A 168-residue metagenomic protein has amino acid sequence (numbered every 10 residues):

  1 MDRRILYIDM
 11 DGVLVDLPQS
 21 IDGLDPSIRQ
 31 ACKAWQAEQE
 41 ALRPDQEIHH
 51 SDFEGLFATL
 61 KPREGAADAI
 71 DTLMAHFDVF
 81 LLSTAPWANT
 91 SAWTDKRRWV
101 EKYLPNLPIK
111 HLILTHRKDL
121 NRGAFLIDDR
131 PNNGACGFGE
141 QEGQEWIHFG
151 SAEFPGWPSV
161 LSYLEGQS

Functional and structural regions predicted by a protein language model:
M1-F53, E153: Active-site neighborhood of HAD-like aspartate-dependent phosphohydrolases
I5, I109-F138: Conserved Lys-Pro-Asp/Glu-containing loop-to-beta segment of HAD-superfamily phosphomonoesterases, centered on
V15-P18, D22-G23, L81, A88-A92 (+3 more regions): Short catalytic/ligand-binding loop motif for oxyanion handling, primarily in non-cytosolic enzymes, centered on
F57, K61, A66-T94, V100: Substrate-recognition element of Asp-dependent hydrolases with the DxDx(T/V) motif
T90-K118: Active-site donor-binding segments of glycosyltransferases and PAPS-dependent sulfotransferases
F125, P131-S168: Asp-based, Mg2+/Mn2+-dependent phosphohydrolase catalytic module
